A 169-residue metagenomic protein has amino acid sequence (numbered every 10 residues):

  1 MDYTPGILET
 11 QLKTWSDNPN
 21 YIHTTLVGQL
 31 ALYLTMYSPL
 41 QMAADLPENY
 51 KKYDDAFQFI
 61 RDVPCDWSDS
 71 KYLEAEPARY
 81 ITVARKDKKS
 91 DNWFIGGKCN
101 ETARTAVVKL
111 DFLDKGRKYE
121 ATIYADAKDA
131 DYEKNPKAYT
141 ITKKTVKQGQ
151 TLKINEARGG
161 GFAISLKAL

Functional and structural regions predicted by a protein language model:
M1-P47, E74-A75: Glycan-recognition surfaces
P5, L46, G97-C99, L110 (+3 more regions): Active-site proximal loops enriched in glycine and acidic residues that flank catalytic Cys/His/Asp and coordinate
T35, I95, G159: Conserved, mostly hydrophobic/aromatic
E48-F94, D129-N135: Glycan-recognition and catalytic regions of carbohydrate-active enzymes
Y50-A56, E101-T102, D111-D129: Active/binding-pocket-proximal capping segment
P77-Y119, F162-A163: Carbohydrate-binding surface patches
I123-G149: Solvent-exposed beta-strand/loop surfaces of large extracellular or lumenal domains
I141-L169: C-terminal beta-strand-rich structural cap/linker in extracellular carbohydrate-active enzymes
